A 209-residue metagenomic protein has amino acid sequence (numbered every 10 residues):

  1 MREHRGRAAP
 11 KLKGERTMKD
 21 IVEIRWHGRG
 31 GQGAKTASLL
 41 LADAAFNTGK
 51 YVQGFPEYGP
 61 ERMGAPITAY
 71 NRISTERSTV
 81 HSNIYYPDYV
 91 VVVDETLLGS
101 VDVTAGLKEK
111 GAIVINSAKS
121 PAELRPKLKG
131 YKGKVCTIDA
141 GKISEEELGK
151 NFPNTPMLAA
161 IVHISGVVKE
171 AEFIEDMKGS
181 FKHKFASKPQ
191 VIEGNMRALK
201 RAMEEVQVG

Functional and structural regions predicted by a protein language model:
M1-G6: Cys/His-clustered metal-coordination modules, chiefly Zn-binding fingers
R7-T17: Short, Lys/Arg-enriched N-terminal segments with co-localized hydrophobic residues within the first ~10-30 amino acids
R16-G209: Active-site cofactor/cluster-binding pocket
